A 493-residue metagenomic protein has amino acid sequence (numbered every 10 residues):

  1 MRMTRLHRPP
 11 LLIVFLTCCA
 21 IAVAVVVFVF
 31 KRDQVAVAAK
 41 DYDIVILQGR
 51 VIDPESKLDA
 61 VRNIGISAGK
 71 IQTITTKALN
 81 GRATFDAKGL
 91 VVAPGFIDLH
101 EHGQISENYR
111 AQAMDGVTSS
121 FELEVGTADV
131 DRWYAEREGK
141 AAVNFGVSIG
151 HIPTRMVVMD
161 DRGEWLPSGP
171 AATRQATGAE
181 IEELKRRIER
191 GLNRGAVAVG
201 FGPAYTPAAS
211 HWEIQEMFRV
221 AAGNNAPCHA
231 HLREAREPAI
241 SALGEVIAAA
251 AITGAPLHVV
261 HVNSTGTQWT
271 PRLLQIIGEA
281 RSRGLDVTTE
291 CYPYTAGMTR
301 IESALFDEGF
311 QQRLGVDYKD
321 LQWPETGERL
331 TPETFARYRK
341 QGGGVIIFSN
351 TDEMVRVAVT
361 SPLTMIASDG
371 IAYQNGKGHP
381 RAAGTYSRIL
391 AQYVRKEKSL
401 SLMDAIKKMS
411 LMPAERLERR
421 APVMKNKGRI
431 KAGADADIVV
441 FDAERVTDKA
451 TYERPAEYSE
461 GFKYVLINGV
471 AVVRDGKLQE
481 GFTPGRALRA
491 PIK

Functional and structural regions predicted by a protein language model:
M1-H7: N-terminal secretory signal peptides that target proteins for export/translocation
P9-R62, S67, T76, A113 (+2 more regions): Active-site microenvironment of metallo-dependent hydrolases
K77-A93: Active-site metal-binding motif and surrounding structural segment of the metallo-beta-lactamase
A87-V92, E107-G200, L285, Y294: Divalent-metal coordination cores built from histidine and acidic residues
G95-H102: Metallo-beta-lactamase
D131-A135, M156-G163, H211-I214, I240-G244 (+5 more regions): Short acidic, glycine/serine/threonine-rich loops at helix termini
K140-V147, Q215-A230, I252: Alpha-helix-loop-beta-strand connector modules within alpha/beta enzyme cores
R155-R162, G169-A209, I247-A251, P256-L402: Active-site neighborhoods of metal-dependent hydrolases
